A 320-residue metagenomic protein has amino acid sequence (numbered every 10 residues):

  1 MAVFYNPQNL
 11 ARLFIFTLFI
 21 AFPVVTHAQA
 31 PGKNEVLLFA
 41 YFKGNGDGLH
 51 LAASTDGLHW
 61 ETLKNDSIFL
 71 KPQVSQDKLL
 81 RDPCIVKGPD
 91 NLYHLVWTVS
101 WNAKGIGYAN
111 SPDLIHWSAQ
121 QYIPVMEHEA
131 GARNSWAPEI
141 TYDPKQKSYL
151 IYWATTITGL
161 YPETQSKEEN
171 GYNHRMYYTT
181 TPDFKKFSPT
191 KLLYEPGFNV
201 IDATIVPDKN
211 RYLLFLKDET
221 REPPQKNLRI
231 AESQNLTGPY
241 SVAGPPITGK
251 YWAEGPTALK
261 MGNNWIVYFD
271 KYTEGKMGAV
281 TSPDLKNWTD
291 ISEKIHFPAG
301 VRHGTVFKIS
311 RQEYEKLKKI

Functional and structural regions predicted by a protein language model:
M1-P31: Bacterial Sec-dependent N-terminal signal peptides
A28-I320: Carbohydrate-active catalytic/glycan-binding domains of CAZyme proteins, especially the secreted or lumenal ectodomains
